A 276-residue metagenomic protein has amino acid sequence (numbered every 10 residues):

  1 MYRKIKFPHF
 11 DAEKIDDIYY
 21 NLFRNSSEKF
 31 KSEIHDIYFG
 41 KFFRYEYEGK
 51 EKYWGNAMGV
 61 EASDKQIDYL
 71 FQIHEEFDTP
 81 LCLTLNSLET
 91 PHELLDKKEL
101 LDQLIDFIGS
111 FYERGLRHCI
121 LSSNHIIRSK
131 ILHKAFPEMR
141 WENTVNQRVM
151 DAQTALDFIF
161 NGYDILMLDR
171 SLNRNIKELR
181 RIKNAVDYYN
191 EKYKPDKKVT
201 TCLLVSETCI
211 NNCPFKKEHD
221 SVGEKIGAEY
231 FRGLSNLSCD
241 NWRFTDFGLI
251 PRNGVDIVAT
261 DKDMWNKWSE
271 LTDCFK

Functional and structural regions predicted by a protein language model:
M1-D157, Y163-K276: Active-site pocket-lining/capping segments in soluble small-molecule metabolic enzymes
